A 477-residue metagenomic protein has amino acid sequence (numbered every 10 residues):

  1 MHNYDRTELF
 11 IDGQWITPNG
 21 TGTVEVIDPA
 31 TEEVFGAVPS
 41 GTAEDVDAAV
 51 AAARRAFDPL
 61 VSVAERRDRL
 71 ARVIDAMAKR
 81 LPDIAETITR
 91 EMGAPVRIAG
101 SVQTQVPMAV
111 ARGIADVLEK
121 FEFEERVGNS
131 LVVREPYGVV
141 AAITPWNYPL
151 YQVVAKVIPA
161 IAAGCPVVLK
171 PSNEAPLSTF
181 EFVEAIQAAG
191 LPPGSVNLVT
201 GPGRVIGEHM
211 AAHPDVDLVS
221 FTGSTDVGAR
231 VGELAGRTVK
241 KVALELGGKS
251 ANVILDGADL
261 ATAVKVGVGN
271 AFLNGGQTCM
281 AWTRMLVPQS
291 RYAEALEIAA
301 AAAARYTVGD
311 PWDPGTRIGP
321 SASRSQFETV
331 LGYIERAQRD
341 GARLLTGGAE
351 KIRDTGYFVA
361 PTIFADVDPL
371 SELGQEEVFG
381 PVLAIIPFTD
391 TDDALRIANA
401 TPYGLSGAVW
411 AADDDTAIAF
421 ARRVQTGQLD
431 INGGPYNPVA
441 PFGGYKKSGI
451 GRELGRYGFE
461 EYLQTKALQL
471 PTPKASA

Functional and structural regions predicted by a protein language model:
M1-P29, I114, K120: Hydrophobic face of amphipathic alpha-helices that form TPR/SEL1-like repeat modules and related alpha-solenoid
D28-A37, V216, T307-V308, I334 (+3 more regions): Conserved C-terminal structural/oligomerization subdomain of aldehyde/semialdehyde dehydrogenase
E32, R66, I88, A111 (+10 more regions): Residue-level signal for inorganic ion chemistry
E33-E119: Glycine-rich loop-to-alpha-helix module at the N-terminal edge of alpha/beta enzyme cores
V34-G41, R55-P59, P107, A142 (+6 more regions): Short, well-ordered beta-strand elements within core beta-sheets of diverse protein domains
R72, V127-S130, G347-R353: Short, solvent-exposed loop/turn elements at beta->coil junctions and helix N-caps that rim active or binding pockets
A78, F123-T262, F388: Rossmann-like NAD(P) dinucleotide-binding subdomain of oxidoreductase/dehydrogenase enzymes
D226-D368, I431, A475-A477: ALDH superfamily catalytic-core signature
